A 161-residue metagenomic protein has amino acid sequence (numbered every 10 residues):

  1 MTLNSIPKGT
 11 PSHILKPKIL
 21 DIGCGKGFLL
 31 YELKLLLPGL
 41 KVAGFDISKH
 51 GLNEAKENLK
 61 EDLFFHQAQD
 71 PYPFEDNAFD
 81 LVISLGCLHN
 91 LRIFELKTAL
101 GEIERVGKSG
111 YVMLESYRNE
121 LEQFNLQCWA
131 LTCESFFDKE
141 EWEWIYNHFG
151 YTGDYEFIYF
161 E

Functional and structural regions predicted by a protein language model:
M1-P73, L91-R105, S109-E161: Class I (Rossmann-like) S-adenosyl-L-methionine-dependent methyltransferase catalytic domain, capturing the SAM-binding
I83: A conserved beta-strand element that flanks and buttresses the S-adenosyl-L-methionine
G86-N90: Short catalytic micro-motifs in class I SAM-dependent methyltransferases
